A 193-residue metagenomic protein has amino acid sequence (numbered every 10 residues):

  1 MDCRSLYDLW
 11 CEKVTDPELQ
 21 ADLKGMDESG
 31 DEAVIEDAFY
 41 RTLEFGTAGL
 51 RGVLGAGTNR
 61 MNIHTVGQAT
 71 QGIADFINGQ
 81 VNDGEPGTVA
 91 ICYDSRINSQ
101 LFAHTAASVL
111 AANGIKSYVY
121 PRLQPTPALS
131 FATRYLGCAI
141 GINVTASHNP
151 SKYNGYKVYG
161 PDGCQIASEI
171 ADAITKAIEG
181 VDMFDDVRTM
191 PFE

Functional and structural regions predicted by a protein language model:
M1-S5: Eukaryotic N-terminal low-complexity, Ser/Thr- and Lys/Arg-rich leader segments that predominantly function as
Y7-A106: An N-terminal, well-structured beta->alpha segment
L9-E12, N82-P161: Ferredoxin-reductase
V14, V34-A38, L43, N154-E193: Gly/Ser/Thr-enriched, mixed-charge loops and adjacent short helices that form phosphate/oxyanion-binding elements
G25, Q68, G72-D75, A128-A132 (+1 more regions): Alpha-helical scaffold segments in soluble metabolic enzymes
T47, A111, M190: Conserved short alpha-helical segments that host acidic/polar catalytic motifs at enzyme active sites
L50-G52, G57-N59, R96, Q124-P125 (+3 more regions): Short, glycine-/Ser/Thr-/acidic-enriched flexible segments
